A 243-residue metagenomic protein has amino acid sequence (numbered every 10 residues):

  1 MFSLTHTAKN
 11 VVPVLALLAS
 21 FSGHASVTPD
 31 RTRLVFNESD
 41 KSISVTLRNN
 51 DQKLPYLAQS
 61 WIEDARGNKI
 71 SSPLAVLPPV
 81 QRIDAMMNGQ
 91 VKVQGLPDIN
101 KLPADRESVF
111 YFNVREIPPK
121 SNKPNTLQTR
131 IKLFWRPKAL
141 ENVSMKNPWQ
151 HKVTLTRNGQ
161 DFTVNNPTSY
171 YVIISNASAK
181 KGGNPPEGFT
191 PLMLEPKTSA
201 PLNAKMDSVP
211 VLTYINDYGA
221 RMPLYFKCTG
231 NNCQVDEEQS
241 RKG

Functional and structural regions predicted by a protein language model:
M1-V12: Bacterial N-terminal signal peptides that target proteins for export
S20-S22: N-terminal signal peptide c-region/cleavage motif recognized by signal peptidases
A25-R48, M145-R157: Beta-sheet-dominated interaction scaffolds and their linkers
L47-D51, F162-T168: Asparagine-centered strand-capping/turn motif at beta-strand->loop junctions
Q52-N68, T168-N184: Short acidic, flexible loop segments centered on an aromatic residue
N68-N100, N184-V209: Intrinsically disordered, low-complexity Pro/Gly/Ser/Thr-rich segments with frequent PxxP/GP/PP motifs and embedded
D98-L140, V209-G243: Terminal connector regions
